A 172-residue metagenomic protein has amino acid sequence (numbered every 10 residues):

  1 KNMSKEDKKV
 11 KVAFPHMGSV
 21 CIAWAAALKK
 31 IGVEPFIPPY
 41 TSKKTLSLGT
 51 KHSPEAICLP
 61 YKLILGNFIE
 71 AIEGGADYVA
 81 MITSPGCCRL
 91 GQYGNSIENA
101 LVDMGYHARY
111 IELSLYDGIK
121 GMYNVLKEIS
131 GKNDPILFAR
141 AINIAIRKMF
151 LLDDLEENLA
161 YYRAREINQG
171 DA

Functional and structural regions predicted by a protein language model:
K1-A172: An N-terminal assembly and electron-transfer interface module characteristic of large anaerobic redox and radical
